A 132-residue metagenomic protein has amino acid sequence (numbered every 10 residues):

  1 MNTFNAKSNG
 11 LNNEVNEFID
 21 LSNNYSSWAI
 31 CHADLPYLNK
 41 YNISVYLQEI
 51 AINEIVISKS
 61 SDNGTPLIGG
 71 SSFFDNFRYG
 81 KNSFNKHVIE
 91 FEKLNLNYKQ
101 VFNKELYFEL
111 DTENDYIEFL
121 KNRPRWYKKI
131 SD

Functional and structural regions predicted by a protein language model:
M1-S27: Short phosphate-binding loop-to-helix
F4-S8, S58, V101-K104: Conserved beta-strand termini and adjacent loop/short-helix elements that scaffold enzyme active sites in alpha/beta
E17-L21, V45, E90: A generic secondary-structure signal
S26-D34: Short beta-strand-to-loop acidic/aromatic patch adjacent to the donor-nucleotide binding site
L38-N63: Conserved donor-nucleotide/metal-binding helix-loop-beta segment in metal-dependent transferases, i.e., the alpha-helix
L67-G69, E109: Short, well-ordered beta-strand micro-motif
G69-K93: Short, glycine-/small-residue-rich phosphate/pyrophosphate-handling segment
N85-D132: Conserved alpha/beta core of the MobA/IspD/sugar-nucleotide pyrophosphorylase nucleotidyltransferase superfamily
